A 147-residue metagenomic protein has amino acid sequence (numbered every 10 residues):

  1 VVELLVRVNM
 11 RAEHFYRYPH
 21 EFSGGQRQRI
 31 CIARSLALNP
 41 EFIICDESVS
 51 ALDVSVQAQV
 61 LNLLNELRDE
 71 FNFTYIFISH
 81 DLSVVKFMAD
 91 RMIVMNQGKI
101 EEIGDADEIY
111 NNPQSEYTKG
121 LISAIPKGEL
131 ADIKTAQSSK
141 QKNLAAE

Functional and structural regions predicted by a protein language model:
V1-E13, I122-S123: Conserved ABC ATPase "signature" region
Y18-F22, Q26: Conserved ABC ATPase signature
I32, V60: Hydrophobic anchor residue at the start of the ABC signature
A37-E41: A short, proline-enriched helix->beta-strand linker immediately N-terminal to the Walker B motif in ABC-type P-loop
V85-F87: A short, surface-exposed alpha-helical micro-motif characterized by mixed small hydrophobic and charged/polar residues
D105-E147: Charged, flexible cofactor/metal-binding loops and thiol motifs
